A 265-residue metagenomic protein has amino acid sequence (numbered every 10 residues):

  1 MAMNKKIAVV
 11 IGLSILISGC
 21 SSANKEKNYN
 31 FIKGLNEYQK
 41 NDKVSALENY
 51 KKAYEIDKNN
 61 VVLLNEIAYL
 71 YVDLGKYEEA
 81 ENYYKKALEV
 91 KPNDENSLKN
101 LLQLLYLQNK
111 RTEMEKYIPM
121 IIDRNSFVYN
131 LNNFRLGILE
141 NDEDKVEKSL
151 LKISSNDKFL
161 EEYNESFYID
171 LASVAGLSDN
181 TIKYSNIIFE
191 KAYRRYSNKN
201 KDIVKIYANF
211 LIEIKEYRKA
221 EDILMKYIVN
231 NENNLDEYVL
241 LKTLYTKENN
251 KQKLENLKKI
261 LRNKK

Functional and structural regions predicted by a protein language model:
I11, I17-E66: N-terminal leader/linker segments that initiate helical-solenoid repeat arrays
I32, E66, N100, N132-R135 (+3 more regions): Canonical tetratricopeptide repeat
Q39-K40, D73-L74, L104-Q108, L139-D142 (+3 more regions): Register position in tetratricopeptide repeats
I56, V90, D123-R124, N156 (+4 more regions): Structural marker of alpha-solenoid helical repeat scaffolds
N60, D94, S126-Y129, L160 (+2 more regions): Residue-level recognition of tetratricopeptide repeat
L63, S97, Y129-L131, Y163 (+3 more regions): TPR alpha-solenoid repeat register
